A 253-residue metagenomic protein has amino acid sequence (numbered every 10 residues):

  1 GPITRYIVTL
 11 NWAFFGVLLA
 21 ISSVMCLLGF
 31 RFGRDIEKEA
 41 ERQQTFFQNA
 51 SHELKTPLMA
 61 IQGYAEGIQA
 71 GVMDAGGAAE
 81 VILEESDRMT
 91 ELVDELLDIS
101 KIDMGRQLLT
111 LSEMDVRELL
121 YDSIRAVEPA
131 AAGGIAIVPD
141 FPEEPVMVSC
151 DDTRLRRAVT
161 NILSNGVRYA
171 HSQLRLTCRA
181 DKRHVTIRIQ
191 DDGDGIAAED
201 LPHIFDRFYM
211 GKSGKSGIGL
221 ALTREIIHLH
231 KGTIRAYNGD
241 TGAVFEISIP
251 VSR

Functional and structural regions predicted by a protein language model:
E84-V93: Short alpha-helical segment of the dimerization/phosphotransfer core of two-component systems
M104-L109, M147-C150: Conserved micro-motifs of the catalytic ATP-binding
T110-E113, A136-V146: Conserved catalytic submotifs in the C-terminal HATPase_c
Q173-R183: Short beta-strand/loop element within the Bergerat-fold HATPase_c
I196-F208: Short conserved segment of the HATPase_c
G219, T223: Short alpha-helical Gxxx[C/S/T] motif in the catalytic ATP-binding
